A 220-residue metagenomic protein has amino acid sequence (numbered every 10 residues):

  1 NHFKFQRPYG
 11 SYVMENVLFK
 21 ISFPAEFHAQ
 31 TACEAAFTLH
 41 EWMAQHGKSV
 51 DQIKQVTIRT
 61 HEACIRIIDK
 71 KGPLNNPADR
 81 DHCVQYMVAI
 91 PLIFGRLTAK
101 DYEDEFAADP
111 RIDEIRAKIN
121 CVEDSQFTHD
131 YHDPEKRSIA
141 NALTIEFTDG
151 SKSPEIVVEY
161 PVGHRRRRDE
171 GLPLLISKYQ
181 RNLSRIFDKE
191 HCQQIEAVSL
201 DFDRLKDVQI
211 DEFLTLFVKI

Functional and structural regions predicted by a protein language model:
N1-I220: Terminal-appendage/accessory-domain detector
